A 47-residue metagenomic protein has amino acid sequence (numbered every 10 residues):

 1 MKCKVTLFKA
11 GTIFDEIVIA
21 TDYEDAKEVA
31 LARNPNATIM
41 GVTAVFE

Functional and structural regions predicted by a protein language model:
M1-F14: Short aromatic-glycine-(Arg/Gly/Cys) micro-motifs in beta-strand/loop hairpins
E16-V18: Generic detection of short hydrophobic beta-strand segments and adjacent strand-loop junctions
A32-E47: Short, mixed-charge low-complexity intrinsically disordered segments
